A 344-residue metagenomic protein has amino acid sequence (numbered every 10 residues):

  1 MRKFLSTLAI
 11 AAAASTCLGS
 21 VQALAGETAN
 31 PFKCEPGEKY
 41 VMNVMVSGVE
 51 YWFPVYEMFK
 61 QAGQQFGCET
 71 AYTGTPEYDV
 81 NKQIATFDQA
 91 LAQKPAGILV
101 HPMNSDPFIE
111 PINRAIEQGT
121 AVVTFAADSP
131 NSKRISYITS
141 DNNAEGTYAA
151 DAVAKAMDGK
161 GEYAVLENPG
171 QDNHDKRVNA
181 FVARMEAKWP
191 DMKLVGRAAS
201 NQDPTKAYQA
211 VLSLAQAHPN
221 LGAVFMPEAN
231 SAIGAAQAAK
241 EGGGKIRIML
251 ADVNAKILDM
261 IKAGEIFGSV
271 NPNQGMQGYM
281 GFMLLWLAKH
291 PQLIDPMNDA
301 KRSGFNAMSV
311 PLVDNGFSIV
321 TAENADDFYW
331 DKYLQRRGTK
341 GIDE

Functional and structural regions predicted by a protein language model:
M1-K39, N113-Q118, I342-E344: Short, low-complexity disordered leader/linker segments with a strong preference for bacterial N-terminal type II
G26-E38, N173, M185-K188, L284-E344: Hinge/cleft segment of the Venus flytrap/periplasmic-binding protein
T28-F66, T70-F87, Q93, H101-S105 (+2 more regions): Extracytoplasmic "Venus flytrap"
C34, Q83, I138-Y163, K176 (+3 more regions): Hydrophobic alpha-helical segments within soluble ligand-binding/sensing domains
Y51-F66, E145-A149, N173-M192, K206 (+2 more regions): Short, solvent-exposed amphipathic alpha-helices that sit in or adjacent to ligand/effector-binding or catalytic
Q64-E77, E162-E167, A187-P204: Short beta-strand elements in bilobed, periplasmic/extracellular small-molecule ligand-binding domains
E69, D106-A144, K155, E162 (+2 more regions): Flexible loop/hinge segments that line or gate small-molecule binding clefts
D88, A96-E117, F181, G196 (+1 more regions): Hydrophobic alpha-helical
